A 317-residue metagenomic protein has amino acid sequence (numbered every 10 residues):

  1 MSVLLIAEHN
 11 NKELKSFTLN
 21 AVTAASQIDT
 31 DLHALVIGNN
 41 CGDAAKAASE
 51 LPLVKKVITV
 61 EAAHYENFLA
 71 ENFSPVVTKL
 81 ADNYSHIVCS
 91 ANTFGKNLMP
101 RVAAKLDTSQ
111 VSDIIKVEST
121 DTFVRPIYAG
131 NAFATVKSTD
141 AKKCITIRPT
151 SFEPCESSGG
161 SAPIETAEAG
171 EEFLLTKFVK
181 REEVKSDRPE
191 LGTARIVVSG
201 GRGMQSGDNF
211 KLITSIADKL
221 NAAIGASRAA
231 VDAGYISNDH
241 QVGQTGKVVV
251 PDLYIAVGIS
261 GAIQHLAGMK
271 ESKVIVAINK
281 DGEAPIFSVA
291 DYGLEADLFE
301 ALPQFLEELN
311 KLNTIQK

Functional and structural regions predicted by a protein language model:
M1-K317: N-terminal glycine-rich FAD/FM-binding segment characteristic of electron-transfer flavoproteins
